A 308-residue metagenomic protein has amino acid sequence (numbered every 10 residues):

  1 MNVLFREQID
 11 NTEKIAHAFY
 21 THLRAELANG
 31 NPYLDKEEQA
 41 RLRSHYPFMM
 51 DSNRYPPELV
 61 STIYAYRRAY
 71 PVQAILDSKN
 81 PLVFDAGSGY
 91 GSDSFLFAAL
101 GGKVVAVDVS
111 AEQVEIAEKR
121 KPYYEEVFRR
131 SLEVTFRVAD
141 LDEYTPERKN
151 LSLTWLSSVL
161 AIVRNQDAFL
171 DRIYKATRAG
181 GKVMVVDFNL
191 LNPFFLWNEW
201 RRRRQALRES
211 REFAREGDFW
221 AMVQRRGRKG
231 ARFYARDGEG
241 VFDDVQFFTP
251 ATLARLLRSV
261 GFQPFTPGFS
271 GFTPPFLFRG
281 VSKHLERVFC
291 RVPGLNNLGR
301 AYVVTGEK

Functional and structural regions predicted by a protein language model:
M1-S78, L96: Conserved class I S-adenosyl-L-methionine
N80-G89: Conserved class I S-adenosyl-L-methionine
G91-F95: Glycine-rich SAM-binding Motif I of class I
L96-E143: Class I SAM-dependent methyltransferase SAM/SAH-binding core
W155: A conserved beta-strand element that flanks and buttresses the S-adenosyl-L-methionine
D167-A179: A short glycine-rich, Lys/Arg-flanked "PGG" loop and its adjoining helix->strand segment in the class I
M184-W220: Conserved class I S-adenosyl-L-methionine
R236-T252: Acceptor-substrate binding/catalytic loop of class I
